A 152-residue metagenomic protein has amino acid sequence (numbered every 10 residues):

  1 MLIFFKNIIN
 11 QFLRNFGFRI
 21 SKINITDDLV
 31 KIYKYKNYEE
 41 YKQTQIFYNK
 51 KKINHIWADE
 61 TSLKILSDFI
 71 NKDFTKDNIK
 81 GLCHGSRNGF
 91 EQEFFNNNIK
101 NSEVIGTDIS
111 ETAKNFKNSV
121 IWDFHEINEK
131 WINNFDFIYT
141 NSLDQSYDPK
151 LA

Functional and structural regions predicted by a protein language model:
M1-I23: Boundary detector for helix-to-coil junctions that initiate low-complexity/charged tails
K22-K76: Class I SAM-dependent methyltransferase Rossmann-like catalytic core, especially the SAM/SAH-binding loop
K72-K76, N97-N98, K130: Alpha-helix C-cap/termination motif
K76-I79, N101, F135: A general structural motif
G81-I127: Class I SAM-dependent methyltransferase SAM/SAH-binding core
I127-I138: A short acidic, Gly/Pro-enriched loop at the edge of an enzyme's catalytic core that lines a small-molecule cofactor
Q145-A152: A short, conserved alpha-helix within the catalytic core of class I
